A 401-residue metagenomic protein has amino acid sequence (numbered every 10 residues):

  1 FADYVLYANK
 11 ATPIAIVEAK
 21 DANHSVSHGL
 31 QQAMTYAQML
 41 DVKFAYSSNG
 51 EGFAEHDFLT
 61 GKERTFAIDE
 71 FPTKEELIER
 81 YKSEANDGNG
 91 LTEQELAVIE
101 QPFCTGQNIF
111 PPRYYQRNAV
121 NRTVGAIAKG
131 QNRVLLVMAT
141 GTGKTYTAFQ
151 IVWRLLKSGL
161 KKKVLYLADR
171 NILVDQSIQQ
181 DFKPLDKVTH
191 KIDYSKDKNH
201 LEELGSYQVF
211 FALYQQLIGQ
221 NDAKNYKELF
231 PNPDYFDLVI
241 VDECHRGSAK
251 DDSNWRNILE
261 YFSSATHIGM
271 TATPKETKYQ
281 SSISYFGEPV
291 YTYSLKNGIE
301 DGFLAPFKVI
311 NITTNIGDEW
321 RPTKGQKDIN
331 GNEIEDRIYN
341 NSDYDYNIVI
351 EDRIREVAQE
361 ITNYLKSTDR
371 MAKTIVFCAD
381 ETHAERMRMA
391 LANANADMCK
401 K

Functional and structural regions predicted by a protein language model:
F1-K163, A168, I172-V188, G205-V209 (+4 more regions): ATP-dependent helicase/translocase motor core
P111-A119, K144-T147, Y346-A358, H383: Phosphate/oxyanion-binding active-site loops and adjacent basic polyanion-contact surfaces
I172-K196, A390-C399: Conserved helix-turn-beta segment of the N-terminal RecA-like "Helicase ATP-binding" lobe in SF1/SF2 helicases
L173, Q216, H245-R246, K275-E276: Residues immediately C-terminal
K196-F210: Conserved motor-coupling elements within RecA-like helicase/translocase cores
L229-I268: SF2 helicase catalytic motif II
Q280-A372, R388: Interdomain helical connector at the RecA1-RecA2 junction of SF1/SF2 helicase-like NTPases
M371-K401: Carboxylate/His-rich catalytic cores and anion/metal-binding grooves
